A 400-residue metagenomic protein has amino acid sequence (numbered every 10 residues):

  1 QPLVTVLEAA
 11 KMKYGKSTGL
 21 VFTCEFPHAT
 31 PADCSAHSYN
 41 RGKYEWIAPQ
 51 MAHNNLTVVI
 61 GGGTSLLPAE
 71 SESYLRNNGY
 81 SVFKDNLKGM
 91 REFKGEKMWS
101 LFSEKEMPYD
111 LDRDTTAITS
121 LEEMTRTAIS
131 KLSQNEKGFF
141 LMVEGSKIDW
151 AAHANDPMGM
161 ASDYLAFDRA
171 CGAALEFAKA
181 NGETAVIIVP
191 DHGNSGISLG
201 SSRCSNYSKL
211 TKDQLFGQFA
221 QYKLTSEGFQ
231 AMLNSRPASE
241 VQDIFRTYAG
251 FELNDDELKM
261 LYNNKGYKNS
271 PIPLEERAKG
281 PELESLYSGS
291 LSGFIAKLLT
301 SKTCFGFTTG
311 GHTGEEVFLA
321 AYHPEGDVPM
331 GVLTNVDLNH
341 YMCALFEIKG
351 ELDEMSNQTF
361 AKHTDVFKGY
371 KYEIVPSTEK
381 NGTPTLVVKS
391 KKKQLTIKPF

Functional and structural regions predicted by a protein language model:
Q1-K11, K16-D33, M51: Mobile, glycine-rich extracellular loop/lid and propeptide segments that shape or gate substrate/ligand access
H28-F400: A post-motif C-terminal structural segment
